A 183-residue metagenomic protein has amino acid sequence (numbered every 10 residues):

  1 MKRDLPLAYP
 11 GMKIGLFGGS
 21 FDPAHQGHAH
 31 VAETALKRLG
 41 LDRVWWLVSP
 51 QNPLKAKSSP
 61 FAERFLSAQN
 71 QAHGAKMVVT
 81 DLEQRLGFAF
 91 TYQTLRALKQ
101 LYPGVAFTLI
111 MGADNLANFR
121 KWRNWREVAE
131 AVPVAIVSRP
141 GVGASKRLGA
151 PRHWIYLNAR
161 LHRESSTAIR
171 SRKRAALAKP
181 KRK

Functional and structural regions predicted by a protein language model:
M1-K183: Nucleotidyltransferase catalytic core that binds NTPs
